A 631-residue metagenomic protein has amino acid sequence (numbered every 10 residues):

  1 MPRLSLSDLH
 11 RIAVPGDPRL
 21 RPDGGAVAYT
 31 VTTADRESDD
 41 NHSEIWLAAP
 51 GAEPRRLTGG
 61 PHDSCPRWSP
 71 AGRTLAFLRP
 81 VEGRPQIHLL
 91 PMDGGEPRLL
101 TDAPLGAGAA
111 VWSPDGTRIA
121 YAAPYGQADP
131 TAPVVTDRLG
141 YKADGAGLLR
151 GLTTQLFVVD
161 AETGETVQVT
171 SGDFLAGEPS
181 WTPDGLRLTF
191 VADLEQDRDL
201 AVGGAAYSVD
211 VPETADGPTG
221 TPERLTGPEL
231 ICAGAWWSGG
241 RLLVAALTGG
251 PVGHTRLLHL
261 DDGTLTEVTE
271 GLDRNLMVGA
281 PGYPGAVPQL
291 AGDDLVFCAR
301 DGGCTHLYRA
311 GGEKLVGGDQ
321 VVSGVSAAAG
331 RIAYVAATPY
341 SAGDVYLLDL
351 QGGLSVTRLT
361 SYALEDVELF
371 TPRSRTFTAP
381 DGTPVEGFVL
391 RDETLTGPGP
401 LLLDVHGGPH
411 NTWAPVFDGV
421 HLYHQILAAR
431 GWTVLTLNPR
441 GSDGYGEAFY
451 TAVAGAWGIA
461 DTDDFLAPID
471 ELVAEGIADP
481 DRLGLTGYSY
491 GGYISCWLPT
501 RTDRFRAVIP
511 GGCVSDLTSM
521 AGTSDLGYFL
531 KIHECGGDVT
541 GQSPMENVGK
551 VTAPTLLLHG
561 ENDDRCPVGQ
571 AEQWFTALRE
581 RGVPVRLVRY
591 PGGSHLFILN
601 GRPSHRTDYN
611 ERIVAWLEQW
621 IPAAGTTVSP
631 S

Functional and structural regions predicted by a protein language model:
M1-V14, L47-S64, M92-G106, V159-L175 (+8 more regions): Multi-bladed beta-propeller domains
S7-S43: Beta-strand-rich domains and repeat architectures in extracellular enzymes and scaffolds, especially beta-propellers
P22-D23, P70-A71, P114-D115, P183-D184 (+3 more regions): Residue-level detector of Asp-centered blade-edge/turn motifs that repeat once per structural unit in beta-propeller
G24-V27, G72-L75, I119, G185-T189 (+3 more regions): Hydrophobic beta-strand positions that form the internal "hydrophobic ladder" of WD40/Gbeta-like beta-propeller blades
V31-E44, T58-S64, A76-H88, D102-A107 (+11 more regions): A flexible loop/linker signature enriched in serine peptidases of the S9 family
D129-T153, V158, M277-A286, E368-R375 (+1 more regions): Surface-exposed acidic, glycine/proline-enriched linker/cap segments that occur as 15-30-residue helix-coil
S326-R331, V335-S631: Serine-hydrolase catalytic core recognition
